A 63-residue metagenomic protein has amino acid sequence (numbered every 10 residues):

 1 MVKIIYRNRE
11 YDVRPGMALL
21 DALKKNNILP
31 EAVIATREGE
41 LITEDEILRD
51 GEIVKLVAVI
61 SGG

Functional and structural regions predicted by a protein language model:
M1-G62: Ubiquitin-like/PB1-type beta-grasp interaction modules and other compact soluble beta-rich domains
